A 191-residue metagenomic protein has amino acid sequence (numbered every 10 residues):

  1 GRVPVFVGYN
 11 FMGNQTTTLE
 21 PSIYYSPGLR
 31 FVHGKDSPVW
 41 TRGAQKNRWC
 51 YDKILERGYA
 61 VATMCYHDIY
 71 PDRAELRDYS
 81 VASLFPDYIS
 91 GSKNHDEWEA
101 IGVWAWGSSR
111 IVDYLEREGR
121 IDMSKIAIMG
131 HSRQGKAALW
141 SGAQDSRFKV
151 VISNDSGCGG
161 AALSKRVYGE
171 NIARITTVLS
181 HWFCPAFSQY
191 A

Functional and structural regions predicted by a protein language model:
G1-F6, T16: Proline/glycine-enriched tight loop/beta-turn segments at coil->beta junctions that connect or precede beta-strands
Y9-N10, M129, N154-D155: Alpha/beta-hydrolase-fold catalytic nucleophile elbow
Y9-R117, S164-R166: Cap/lid segment of the alpha/beta-hydrolase catalytic domain
A62, A127-M129, I152: Structural detector of well-ordered beta-strand residues that form the stable sheet scaffold of enzyme domains
V81-L84, V150-A191: Mobile cap/lid helix-loop segments that gate and shape the active-site cleft of serine hydrolases
R120-S132: Alpha/beta-hydrolase fold nucleophile elbow
G130-G142: Glycine-rich nucleophile elbow surrounding the catalytic serine of serine-hydrolase chemistry
A143-K149: Conserved hydrolase catalytic core segment
